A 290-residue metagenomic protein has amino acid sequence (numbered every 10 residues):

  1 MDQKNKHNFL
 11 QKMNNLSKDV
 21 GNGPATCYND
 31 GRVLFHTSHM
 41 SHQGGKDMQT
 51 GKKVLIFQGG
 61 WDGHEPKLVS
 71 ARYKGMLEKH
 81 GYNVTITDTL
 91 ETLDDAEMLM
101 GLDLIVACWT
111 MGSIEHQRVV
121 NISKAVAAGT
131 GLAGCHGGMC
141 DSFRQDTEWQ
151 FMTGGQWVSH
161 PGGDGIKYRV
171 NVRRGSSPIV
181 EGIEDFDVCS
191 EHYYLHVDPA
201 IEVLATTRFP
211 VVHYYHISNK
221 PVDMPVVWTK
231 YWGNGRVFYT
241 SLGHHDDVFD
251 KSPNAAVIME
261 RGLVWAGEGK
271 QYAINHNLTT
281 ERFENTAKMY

Functional and structural regions predicted by a protein language model:
N14-K18, Y28, F35-H36: Short, positively charged and aromatic/hydrophobic N-terminal segments
G21-G23, G31, G44-G45: Residue-identity detector for glycine
D47, G51-I56, D62-S142: Helical hinge/lid and interdomain linker segments adjacent to catalytic or ligand-binding clefts that mediate domain
M48-T85, V211-V212, M224-V227, R236-K251 (+2 more regions): Short, surface-exposed patches at the edges or C-terminal ends of soluble domains, predominantly
Q49, E78-H80, G101, V158 (+4 more regions): Catalytic beta-strand/loop cores that center a nucleophilic Ser/Cys/Thr and support acyl-enzyme chemistry
S113-G182: A glycine-rich, often tryptophan-bearing local segment used as a flexible ligand/cofactor-contacting loop or short
